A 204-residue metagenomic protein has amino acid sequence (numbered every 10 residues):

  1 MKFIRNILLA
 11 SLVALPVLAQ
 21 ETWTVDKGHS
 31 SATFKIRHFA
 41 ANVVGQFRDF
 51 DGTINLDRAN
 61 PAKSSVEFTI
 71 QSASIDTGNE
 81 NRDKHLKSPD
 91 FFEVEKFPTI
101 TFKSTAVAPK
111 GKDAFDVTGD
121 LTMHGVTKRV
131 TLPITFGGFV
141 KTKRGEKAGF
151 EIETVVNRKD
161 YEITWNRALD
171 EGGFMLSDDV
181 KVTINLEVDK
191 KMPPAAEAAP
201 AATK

Functional and structural regions predicted by a protein language model:
M1-L8: Bacterial N-terminal signal peptides that target proteins for export
I7, L15-A19: Sec/Tat signal peptide C-region and signal peptidase I cleavage site
L12: Predominantly soluble domains enriched in secretory-pathway, periplasmic, or organellar proteins
A19-K204: Low-complexity, acidic/polar, glycine-enriched regions of mature
